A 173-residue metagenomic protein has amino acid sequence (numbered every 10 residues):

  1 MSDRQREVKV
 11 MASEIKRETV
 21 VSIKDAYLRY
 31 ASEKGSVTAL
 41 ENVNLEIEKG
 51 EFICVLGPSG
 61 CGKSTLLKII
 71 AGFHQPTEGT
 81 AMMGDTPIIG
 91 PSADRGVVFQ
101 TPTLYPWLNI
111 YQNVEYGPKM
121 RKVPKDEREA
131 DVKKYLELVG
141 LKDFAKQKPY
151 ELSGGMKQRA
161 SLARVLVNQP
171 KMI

Functional and structural regions predicted by a protein language model:
M1-R29: ABC-family P-loop ATPase nucleotide-binding domain
L56-P58: The feature captures the beta-strand-to-loop junction immediately N-terminal to the Walker
A71: Helix-to-loop junction immediately C-terminal to a conserved catalytic motif
G79-P91: Conserved ABC transporter NBD signature motif
L108-E115: Short coil-to-helix segment of the ABC ATPase nucleotide-binding domain corresponding to the Q-loop/switch region
E115, K119, D126-F144: Conserved ABC ATPase "signature" region
Q147-Y150, N168: Conserved signature/switch motifs of ABC ATPase nucleotide-binding domains
L162: Hydrophobic anchor residue at the start of the ABC signature
